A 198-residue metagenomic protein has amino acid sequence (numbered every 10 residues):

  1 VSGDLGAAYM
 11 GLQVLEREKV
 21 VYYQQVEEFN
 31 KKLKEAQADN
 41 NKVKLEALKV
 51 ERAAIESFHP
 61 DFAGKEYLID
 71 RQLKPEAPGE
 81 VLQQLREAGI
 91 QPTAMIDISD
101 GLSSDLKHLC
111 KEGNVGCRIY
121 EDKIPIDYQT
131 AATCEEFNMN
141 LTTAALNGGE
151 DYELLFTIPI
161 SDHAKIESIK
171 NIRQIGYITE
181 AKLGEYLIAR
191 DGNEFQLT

Functional and structural regions predicted by a protein language model:
V1-E18, K42, A53, Y177: Glycine-rich anion-binding loops of enzyme active sites
Y9, L15, I69-G89, A94-L102: Active-site rim beta-loop-alpha module in soluble metabolic enzymes
K19-K32, A63-Y67, E112-D127: Gly/Ser/Thr-rich active-site loops/lids in small-molecule metabolic enzymes that frequently grip phosphoryl groups
Y23-F58, R71-E76, I169-T198: Intein/HINT protein-splicing elements and their conserved insertion hotspots or analogous self-processing inserts
E56, A63, S99: Short acidic/histidine- and often glycine-rich active-site loop of Leloir-type glycosyltransferases that engages
F62-L68, G89, F137: Glycine/charged-rich beta-loop-alpha catalytic/anionic-binding loops adjacent to active sites
R86-T198: Glycine-/charge-enriched secondary-structure boundary and capping motifs
